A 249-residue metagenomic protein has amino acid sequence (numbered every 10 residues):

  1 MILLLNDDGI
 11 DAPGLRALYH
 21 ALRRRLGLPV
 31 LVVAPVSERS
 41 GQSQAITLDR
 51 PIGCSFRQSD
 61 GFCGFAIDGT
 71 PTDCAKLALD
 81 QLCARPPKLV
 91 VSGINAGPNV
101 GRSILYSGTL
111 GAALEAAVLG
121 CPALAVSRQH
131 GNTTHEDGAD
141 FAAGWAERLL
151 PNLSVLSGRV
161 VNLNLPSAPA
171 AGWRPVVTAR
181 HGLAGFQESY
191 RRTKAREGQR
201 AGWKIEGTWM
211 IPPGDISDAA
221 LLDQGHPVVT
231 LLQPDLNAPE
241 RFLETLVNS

Functional and structural regions predicted by a protein language model:
I2-L5, R16-Q81, R85-P86: A cross-family phosphate/adenosyl-ligand binding-site feature
L4-A12, S103-I104: Short, glycine-rich nucleotide/cofactor-binding loops
L5, V33-P35, S92-N95, V126-S127 (+2 more regions): Short beta-strand segments
A78-A84, A113-P122: Alpha-helix C-terminal capping segments
L89: Short, Asp-centered acidic motifs that coordinate Mg2+ and/or phosphate in catalytic or ligand-binding sites
P98-S107: Glycine/threonine-rich flexible loop motifs
A117-G138: Glycine-rich phosphate/pyrophosphate-binding loops and their adjacent beta-strand/loop elements at enzyme active sites
D137-S249: Electrostatically charged, flexible surface regions
